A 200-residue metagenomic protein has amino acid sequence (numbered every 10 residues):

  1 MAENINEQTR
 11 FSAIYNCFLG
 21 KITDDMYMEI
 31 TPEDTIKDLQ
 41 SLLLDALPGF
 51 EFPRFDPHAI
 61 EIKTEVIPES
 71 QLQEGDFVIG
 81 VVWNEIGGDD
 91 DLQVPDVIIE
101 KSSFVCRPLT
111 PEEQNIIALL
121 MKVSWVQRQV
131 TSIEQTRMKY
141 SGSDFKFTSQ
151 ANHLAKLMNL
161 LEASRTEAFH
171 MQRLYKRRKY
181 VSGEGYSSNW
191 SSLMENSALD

Functional and structural regions predicted by a protein language model:
M1-P111, R173-K176, S182-D200: Conserved short "hinge" loops at termini or chain/domain junctions
P32-T35, P48-E51, W125, S149-Q150 (+1 more regions): A broad "ordered helical/assembly scaffold" signature
F55, A59, V126-M138: Short, solvent-exposed secondary-structure capping/transition elements
P111-V130: Elongated alpha-helical scaffolds
S149-G185: Polybasic, proline/glycine-rich intrinsically disordered low-complexity segments
